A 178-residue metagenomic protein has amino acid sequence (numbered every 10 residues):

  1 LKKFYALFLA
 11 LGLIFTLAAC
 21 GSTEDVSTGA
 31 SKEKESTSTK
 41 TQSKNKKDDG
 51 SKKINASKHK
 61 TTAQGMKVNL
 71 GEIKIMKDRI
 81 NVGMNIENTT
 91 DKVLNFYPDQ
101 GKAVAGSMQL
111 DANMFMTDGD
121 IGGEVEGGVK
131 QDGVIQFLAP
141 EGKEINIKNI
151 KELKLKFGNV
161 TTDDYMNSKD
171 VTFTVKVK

Functional and structural regions predicted by a protein language model:
L1-F4: Positively charged n-region of N-terminal signal peptides that target proteins for export
A6-F8, G21-V68: N-terminal, intrinsically disordered, polar/charged segments of Gram-positive cell-envelope systems that serve as
T16-A19: C-terminal motif of bacterial Sec signal peptides marking the signal peptidase cleavage site
K67-N81, K92-V93, G122-V129: Short, solvent-exposed beta-strand/turn "edge" segments of beta-rich domains on protein surfaces
V68, V82, G133-I135, L153-L155 (+1 more regions): Hydrophobic residues positioned within well-ordered beta-strands of beta-sheet architectures
N85-T90: Asparagine-centered strand-capping/turn motif at beta-strand->loop junctions
V93-L110: Short acidic, flexible loop segments centered on an aromatic residue
N113-Y165, K178: Short, solvent-exposed, Trp/other aromatic-anchored flexible loops in extracytoplasmic proteins
